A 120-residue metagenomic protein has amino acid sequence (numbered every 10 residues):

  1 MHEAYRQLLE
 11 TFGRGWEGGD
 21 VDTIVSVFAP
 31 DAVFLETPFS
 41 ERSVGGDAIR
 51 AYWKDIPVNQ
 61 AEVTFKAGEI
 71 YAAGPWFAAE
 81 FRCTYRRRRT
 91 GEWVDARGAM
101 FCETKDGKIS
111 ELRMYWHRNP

Functional and structural regions predicted by a protein language model:
M1-P30: Short, low-complexity N-terminal intrinsically disordered segments enriched in polar/charged residues
V21-G74: A solvent-exposed, acidic/Ser-Thr-rich amphipathic alpha-helical stretch
F28, C83-Y85, M100, Y115-W116: Short beta-strand segments enriched in hydrophobic/aromatic residues within well-folded beta-rich domains
A29, R88, T104: Short, acidic, Ser/Thr-enriched surface-loop or helix-capping motifs
G74-C83: A short hydrophobic beta-strand element
Y85-D95: Short, cysteine-centered beta-strand-loop-beta hairpins and adjacent loop/turn segments enriched in charged/polar
D95-P120: Short beta-strand edge/turn micro-motifs at domain boundaries
